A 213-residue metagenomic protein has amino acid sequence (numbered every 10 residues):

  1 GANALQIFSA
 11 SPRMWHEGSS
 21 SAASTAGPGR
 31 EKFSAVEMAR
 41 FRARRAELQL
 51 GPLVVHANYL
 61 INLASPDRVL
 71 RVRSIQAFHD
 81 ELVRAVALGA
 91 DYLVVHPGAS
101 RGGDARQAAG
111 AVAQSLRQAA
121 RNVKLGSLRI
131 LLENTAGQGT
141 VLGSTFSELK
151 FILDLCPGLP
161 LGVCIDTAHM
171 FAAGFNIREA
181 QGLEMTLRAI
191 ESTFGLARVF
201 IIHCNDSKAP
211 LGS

Functional and structural regions predicted by a protein language model:
G1, K32-V54, H79-G89, R117-G126 (+2 more regions): Acidic (Asp/Glu)-rich catalytic clusters
N3-I7, L53-A57, L93-V95, I130-L132 (+2 more regions): Hydrophobic faces of well-ordered beta-strands that scaffold small-molecule active sites in alpha/beta enzyme cores
I7-Q107: Structural motif corresponding to the early beta-alpha repeats
A10-P12, N58-L60, G98-S100, E133-G137 (+2 more regions): Active-site beta-loop-alpha junctions enriched in small/polar residues
H16-E17, A26-F33, Q138-S144, T193 (+1 more regions): Short, exposed beta-strand "edge-strand" segments with a Pro/Gly-rich flavor and a Y/T-containing core
K32-A35, V72, G110, G143 (+1 more regions): Conserved phosphate-coordination/catalytic loops
L63-G162: Active-site acidic/histidine proton-transfer and metal-coordination neighborhood in alpha/beta enzyme cores
L142-F146, K150, F171-S213: Gly/Pro-rich active-site loop or hairpin
